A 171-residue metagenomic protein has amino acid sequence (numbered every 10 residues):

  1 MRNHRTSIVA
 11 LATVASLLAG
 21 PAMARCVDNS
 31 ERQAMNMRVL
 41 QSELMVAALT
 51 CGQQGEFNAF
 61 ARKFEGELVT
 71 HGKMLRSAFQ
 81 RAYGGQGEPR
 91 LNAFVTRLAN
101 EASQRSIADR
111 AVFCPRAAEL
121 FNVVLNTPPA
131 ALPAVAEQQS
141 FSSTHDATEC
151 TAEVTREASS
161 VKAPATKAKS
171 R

Functional and structural regions predicted by a protein language model:
M1-A10: Bacterial N-terminal signal peptides that target proteins for export
R2-N3, M23-N36, P89-N92, T144 (+1 more regions): N-terminal secretory-pathway/extracellular module detecting exported/lumenal segments and adjacent signal-anchor/first
A12-L17: Hydrophobic helical h-region of N-terminal Sec-dependent signal peptides in bacterial secretory/periplasmic proteins
A19-P21: N-terminal signal peptide c-region/cleavage motif recognized by signal peptidases
R25-A59: Immediate post-signal-peptide N-terminus of mature secreted/exported proteins
F64-S170: Compact alpha-helical subdomains of small soluble proteins
